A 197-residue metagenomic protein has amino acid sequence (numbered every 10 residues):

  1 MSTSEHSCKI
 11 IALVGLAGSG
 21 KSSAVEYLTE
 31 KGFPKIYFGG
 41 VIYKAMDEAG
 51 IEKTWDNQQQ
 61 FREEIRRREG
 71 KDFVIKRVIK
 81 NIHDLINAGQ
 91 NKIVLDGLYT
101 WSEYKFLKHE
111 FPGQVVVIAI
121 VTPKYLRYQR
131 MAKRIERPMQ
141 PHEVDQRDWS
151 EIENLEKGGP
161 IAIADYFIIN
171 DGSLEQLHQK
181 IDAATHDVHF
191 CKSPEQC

Functional and structural regions predicted by a protein language model:
M1-C8: Extreme N-terminal, non-catalytic leader segments that precede Walker-type/kinase nucleotide-binding cores
L16, L28: P-loop (Walker A) phosphate-binding loop of NTP-binding proteins
K21: Conserved lysine of the Walker
A24-V25: Post-Walker A alpha-helix
F33-V94, L98-F106, R137, H142-E143: ATP-dependent small-molecule kinase phosphotransfer cores that center on conserved nucleotide phosphate-binding segments
F73, K133-D187, P194-C197: Small-molecule kinase domains that catalyze NTP-dependent phosphoryl transfer to phosphate-bearing small molecules
D96-G97, H109-P138: Conserved phosphate-donor/acceptor-positioning beta-strand/loop module used by diverse small-molecule
